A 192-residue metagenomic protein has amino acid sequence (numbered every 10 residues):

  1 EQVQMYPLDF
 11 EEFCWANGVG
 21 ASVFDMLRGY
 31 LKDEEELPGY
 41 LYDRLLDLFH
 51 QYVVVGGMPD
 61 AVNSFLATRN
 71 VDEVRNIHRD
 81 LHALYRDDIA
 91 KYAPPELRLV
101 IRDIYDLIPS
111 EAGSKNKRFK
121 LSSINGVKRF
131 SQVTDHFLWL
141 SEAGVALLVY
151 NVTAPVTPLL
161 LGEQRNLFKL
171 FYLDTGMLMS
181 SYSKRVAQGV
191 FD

Functional and structural regions predicted by a protein language model:
E1-S110: Interdomain motor-coupling "hinge/lid" segment immediately C-terminal to the ATP-binding subdomain of NTP-driven enzymes
V62-D192: Accessory nucleic acid-recognition modules appended to NTPase machines
